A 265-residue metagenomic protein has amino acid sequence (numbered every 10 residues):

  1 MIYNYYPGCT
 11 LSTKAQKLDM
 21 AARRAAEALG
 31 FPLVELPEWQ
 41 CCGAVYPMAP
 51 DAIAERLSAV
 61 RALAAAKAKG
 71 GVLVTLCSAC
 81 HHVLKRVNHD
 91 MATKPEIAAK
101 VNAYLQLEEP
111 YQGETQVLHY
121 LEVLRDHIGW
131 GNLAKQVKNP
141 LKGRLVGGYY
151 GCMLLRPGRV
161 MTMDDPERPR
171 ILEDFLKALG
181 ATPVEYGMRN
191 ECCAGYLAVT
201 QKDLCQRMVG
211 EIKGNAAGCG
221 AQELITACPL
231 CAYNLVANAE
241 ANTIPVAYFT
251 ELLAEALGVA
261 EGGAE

Functional and structural regions predicted by a protein language model:
M1-E265: Iron-sulfur cluster-binding electron-transfer modules in prokaryotic oxidoreductases
